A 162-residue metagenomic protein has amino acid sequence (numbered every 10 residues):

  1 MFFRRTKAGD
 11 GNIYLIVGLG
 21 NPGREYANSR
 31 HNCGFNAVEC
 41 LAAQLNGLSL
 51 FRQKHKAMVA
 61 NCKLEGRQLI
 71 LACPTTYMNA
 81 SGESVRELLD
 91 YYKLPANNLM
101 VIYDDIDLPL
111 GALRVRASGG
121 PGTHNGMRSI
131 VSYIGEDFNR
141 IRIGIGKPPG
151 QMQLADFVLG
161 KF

Functional and structural regions predicted by a protein language model:
M1-S118, R128, S132-I141, P148-Q153: Nucleotide and nucleotide-moiety/phosphate-recognizing core
R114-G120, V158-F162: Short glycine-enriched, charge-decorated loop/helix-capping segments at active-site entrances that position
I143-G146, F162: Short, loop-centered acidic/histidine patches that primarily coordinate divalent metals
